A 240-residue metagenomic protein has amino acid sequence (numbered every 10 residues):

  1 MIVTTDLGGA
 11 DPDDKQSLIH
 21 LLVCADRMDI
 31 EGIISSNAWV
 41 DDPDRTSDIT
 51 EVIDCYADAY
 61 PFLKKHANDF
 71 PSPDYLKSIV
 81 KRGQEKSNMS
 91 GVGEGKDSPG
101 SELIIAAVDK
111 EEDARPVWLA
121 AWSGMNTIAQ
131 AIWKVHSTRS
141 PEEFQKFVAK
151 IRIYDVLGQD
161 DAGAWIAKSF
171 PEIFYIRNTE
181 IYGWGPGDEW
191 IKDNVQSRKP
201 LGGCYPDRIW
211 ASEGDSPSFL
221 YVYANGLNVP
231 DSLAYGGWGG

Functional and structural regions predicted by a protein language model:
M1-G240: N-terminal acidic, glycine/proline-rich low-complexity segments
